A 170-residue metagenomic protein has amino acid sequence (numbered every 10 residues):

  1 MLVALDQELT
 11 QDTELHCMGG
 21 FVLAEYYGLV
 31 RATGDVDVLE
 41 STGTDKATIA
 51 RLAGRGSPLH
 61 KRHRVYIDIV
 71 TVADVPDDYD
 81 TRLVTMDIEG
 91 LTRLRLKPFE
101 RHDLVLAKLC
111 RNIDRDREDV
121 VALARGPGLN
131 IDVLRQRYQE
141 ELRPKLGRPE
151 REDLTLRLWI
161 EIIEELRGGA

Functional and structural regions predicted by a protein language model:
M1-A170: Compositionally biased terminal segments of proteins
